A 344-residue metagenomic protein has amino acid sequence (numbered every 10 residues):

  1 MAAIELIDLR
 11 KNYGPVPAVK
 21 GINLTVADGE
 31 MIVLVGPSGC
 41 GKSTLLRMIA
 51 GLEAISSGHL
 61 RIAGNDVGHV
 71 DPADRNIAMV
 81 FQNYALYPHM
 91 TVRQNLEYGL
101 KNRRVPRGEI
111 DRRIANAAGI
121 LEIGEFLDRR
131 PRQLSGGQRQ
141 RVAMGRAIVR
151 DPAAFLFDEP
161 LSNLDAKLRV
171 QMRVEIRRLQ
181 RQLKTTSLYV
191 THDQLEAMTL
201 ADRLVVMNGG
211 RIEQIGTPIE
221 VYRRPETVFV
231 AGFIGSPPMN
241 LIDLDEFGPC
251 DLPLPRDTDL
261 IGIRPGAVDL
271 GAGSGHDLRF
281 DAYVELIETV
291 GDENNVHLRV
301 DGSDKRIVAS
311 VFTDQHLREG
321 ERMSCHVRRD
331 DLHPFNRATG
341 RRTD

Functional and structural regions predicted by a protein language model:
M31, V70-E226: ABC ATPase nucleotide-binding domains
V35-P37: The feature captures the beta-strand-to-loop junction immediately N-terminal to the Walker
S43-L46, V142: ABC ATPase nucleotide-binding domain helices that frame the ATP-binding cleft
A50: Helix-to-loop junction immediately C-terminal to a conserved catalytic motif
S57-D66: Conserved ABC transporter NBD signature motif
I219, R223-E285, H297-L317: ATPase nucleotide-binding modules
